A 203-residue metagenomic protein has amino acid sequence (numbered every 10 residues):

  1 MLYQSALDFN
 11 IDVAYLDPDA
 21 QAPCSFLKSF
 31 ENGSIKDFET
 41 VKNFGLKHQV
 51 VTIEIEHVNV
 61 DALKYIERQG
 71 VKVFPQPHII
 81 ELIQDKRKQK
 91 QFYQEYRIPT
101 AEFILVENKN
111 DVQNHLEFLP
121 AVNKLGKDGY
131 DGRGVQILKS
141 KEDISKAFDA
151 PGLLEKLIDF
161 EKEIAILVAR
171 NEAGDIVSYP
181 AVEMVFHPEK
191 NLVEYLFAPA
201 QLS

Functional and structural regions predicted by a protein language model:
M1-Q84: ATP-binding N-terminal substructure of ATP-dependent carboxylate-amine bond-forming enzymes
F9, P99, D131, F160-I164: Short, basic and Ser/Thr-rich N-terminal targeting/leader segments
A14, T52, V73-F74, A101 (+2 more regions): Structural detector of well-ordered beta-strand residues that form the stable sheet scaffold of enzyme domains
S34-F38, V60, K109, K141 (+1 more regions): Structural motif corresponding to alpha-helix initiation and N-cap regions
F38-K47, V112-E117, E142-S145: Short amphipathic alpha-helix with an adjacent loop that forms part of the alpha/beta core around
P75-V135, K141: A conserved helix-loop-beta module that forms one wall/lid of the active-site cleft in ATP-utilizing catalytic domains
G134-S203: Internal nucleotide-binding/catalytic subdomain
